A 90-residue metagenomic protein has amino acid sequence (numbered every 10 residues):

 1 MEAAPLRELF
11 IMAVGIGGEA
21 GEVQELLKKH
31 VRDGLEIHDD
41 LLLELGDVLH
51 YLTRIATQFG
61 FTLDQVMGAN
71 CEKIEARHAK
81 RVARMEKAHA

Functional and structural regions predicted by a protein language model:
M1-A90: Flexible "arm" and connector segments at domain edges
